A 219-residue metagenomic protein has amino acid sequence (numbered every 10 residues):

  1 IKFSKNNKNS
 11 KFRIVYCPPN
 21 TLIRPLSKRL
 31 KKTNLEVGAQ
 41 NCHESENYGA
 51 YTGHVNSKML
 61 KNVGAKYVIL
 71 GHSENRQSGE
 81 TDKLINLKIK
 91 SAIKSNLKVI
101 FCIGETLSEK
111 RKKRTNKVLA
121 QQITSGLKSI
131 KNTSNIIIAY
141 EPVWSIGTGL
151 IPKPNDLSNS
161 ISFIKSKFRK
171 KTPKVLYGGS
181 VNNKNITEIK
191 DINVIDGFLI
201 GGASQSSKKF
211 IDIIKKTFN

Functional and structural regions predicted by a protein language model:
I1-N219: Active-site loop-to-helix "anion-binding N-cap" substructures in soluble metabolic enzymes
